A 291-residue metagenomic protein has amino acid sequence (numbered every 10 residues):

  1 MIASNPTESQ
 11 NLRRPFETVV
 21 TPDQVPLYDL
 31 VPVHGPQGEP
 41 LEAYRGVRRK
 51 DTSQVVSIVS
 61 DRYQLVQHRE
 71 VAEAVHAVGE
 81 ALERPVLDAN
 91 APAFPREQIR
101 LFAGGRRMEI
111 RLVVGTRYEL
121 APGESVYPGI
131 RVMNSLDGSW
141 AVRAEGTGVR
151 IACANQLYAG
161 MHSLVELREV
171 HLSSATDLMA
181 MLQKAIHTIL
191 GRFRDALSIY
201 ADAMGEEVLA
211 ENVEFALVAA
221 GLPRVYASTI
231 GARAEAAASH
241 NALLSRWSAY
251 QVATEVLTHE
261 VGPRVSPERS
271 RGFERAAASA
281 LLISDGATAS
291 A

Functional and structural regions predicted by a protein language model:
M1-E73, A77: Intrinsically disordered, low-complexity regulatory segments
M1-G35, N90-A93, Q98-A291: Intrinsically disordered, low-complexity regions enriched in serine/threonine
E80-F94: Short, well-structured beta-strand/strand-turn elements
